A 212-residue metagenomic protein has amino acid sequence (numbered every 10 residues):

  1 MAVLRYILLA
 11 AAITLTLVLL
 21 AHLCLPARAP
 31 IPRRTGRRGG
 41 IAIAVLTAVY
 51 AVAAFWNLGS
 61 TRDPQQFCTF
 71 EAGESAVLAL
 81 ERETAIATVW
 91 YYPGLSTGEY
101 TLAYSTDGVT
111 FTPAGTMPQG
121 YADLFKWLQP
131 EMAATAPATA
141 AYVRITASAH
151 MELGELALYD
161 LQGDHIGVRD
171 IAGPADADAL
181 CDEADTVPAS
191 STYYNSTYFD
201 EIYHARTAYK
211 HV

Functional and structural regions predicted by a protein language model:
M1-P26: Membrane-embedded alpha-helical segments of integral membrane proteins
A2-L8, R34-A42: N-terminal membrane topogenic signal
A12, G40-A53, A177-C181: Alpha-helical transmembrane segments
L23-R38: Membrane-interfacial, low-structure loops and terminal tails that flank and connect transmembrane helices in multi-pass
A53-T116, K126-Y193: Aromatic, loop-rich ligand-recognition surfaces of beta-strand-rich domains
P93, A189-I202, H211-V212: Membrane-proximal lumenal/periplasmic loop motifs of glycosylation machinery
A208: Conformational-control "hinges and anchors"
